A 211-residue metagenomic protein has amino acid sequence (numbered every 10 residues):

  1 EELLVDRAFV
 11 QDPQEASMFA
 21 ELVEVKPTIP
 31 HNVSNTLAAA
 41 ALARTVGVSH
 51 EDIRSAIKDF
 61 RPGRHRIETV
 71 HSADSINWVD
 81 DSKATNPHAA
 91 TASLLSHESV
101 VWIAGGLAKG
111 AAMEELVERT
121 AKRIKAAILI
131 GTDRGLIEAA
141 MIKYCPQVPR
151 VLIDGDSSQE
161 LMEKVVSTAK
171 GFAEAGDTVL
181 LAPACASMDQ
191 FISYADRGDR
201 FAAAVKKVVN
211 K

Functional and structural regions predicted by a protein language model:
E1-V10: Short polybasic amphipathic segments
M18-I124: Nucleotide phosphate-binding/pyrophosphate-handling subdomain across enzymes that bind or process nucleotide phosphates
L116-D177, K211: C-terminal helical cap/extension that packs against the catalytic core of soluble nucleotide-cofactor enzymes
L136, S187-D189: Short glycine-rich, flexible loops that bind phosphorylated cofactors or substrates
V179-A184: Short beta-strands and strand-loop turn motifs
F191-Y194: Short, solvent-exposed loop/turn segments at secondary-structure boundaries
A202-K211: Short, flexible loop segments at boundaries between secondary-structure elements
